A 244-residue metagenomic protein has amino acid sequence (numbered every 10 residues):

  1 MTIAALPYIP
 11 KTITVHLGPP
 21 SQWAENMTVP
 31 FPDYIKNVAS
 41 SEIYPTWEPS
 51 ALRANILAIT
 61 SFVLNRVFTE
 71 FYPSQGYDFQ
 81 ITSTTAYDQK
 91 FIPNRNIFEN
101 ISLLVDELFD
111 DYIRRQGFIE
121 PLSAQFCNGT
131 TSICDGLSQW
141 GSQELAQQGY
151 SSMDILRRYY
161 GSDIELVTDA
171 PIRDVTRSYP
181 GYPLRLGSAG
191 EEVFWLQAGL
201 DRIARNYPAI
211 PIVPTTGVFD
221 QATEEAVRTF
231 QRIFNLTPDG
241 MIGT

Functional and structural regions predicted by a protein language model:
M1-T244: Conserved, single-site charged/polar hotspot
